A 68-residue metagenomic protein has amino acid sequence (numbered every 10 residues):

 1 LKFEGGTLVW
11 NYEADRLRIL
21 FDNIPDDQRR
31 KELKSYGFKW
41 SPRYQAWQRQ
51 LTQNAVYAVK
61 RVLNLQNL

Functional and structural regions predicted by a protein language model:
L1-L68: Accessory DNA-engaging acidic/polar modules
